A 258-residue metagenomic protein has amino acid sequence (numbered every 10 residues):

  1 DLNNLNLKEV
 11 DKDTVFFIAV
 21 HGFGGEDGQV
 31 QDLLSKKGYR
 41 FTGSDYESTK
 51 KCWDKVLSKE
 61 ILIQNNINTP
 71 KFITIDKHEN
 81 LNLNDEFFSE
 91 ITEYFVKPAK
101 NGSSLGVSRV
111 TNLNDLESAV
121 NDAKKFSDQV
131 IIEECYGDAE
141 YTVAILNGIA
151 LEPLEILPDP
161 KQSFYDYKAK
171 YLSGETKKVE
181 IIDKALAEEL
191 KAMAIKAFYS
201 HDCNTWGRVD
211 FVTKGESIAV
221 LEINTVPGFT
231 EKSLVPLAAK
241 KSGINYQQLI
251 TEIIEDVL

Functional and structural regions predicted by a protein language model:
D1-E47, K51-W53, L57, D76-N84 (+1 more regions): ATP-binding N-terminal substructure of ATP-dependent carboxylate-amine bond-forming enzymes
E9-V10, K51-E133, G137-A139: Active-site nucleotide/adenylate-binding loops and adjacent lid/helix of ATP-dependent enzymes
D32-F41, N112-E117, S242: A glycine- and small-aliphatic-rich helix-loop capping segment at beta-alpha/alpha-beta transitions that lines
R40-F41, T69, Y94, Y246: Hydrophobic beta-strand scaffold residues
T111-E189, T213, I218-A219: Phosphate-binding site of ATP-dependent enzymes
E134, V143, F198-E231, A239: Conserved metal-phosphate-binding beta-hairpin within the catalytic cores of diverse ATP-dependent phosphoryl-transfer
E155-G207, L237-L258: Active-site "cap" helix and flanking loop/linker of ATP-utilizing ligase/carboxylase catalytic domains
